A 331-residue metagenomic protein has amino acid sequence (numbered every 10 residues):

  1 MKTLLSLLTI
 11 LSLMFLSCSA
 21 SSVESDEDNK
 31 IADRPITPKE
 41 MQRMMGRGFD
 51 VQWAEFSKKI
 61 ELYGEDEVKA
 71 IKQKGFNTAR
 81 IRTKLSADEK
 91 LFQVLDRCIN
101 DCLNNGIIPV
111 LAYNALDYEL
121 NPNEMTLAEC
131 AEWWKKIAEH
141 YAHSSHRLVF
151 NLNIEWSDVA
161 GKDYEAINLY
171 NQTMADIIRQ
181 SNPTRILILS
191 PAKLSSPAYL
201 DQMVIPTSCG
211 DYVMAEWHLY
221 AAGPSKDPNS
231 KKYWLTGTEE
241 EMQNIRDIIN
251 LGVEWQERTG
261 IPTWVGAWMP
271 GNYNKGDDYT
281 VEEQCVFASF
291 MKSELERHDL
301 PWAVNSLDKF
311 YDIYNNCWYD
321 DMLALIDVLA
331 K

Functional and structural regions predicted by a protein language model:
K2-I10: Sec-dependent signal peptide recognition, specifically the positively charged N-region followed immediately by
L16-S19: C-terminal motif of bacterial Sec signal peptides marking the signal peptidase cleavage site
V23-T78, V328: N-terminal carbohydrate-binding accessory modules
I31-I36, E61-K69, F92-C98, A128-E139 (+3 more regions): Alpha-helical scaffolding within the catalytic cores of extracellular/periplasmic polymer-degrading hydrolases
E55-Y63, K84-Q93, D117-A128, S157-G161 (+5 more regions): Acidic-and-aromatic substrate-binding clefts and catalytic sites of carbohydrate-active enzymes
G64-Y118, L127-E132, K136, Y170 (+2 more regions): Aromatic-lined substrate-binding rim segments of carbohydrate-active enzymes
A131-K231, E239, D247-G271, R297-H298: Active-site region of glycoside hydrolase catalytic domains
R246-A330: Substrate-binding cleft of secreted/luminal carbohydrate-active enzymes
